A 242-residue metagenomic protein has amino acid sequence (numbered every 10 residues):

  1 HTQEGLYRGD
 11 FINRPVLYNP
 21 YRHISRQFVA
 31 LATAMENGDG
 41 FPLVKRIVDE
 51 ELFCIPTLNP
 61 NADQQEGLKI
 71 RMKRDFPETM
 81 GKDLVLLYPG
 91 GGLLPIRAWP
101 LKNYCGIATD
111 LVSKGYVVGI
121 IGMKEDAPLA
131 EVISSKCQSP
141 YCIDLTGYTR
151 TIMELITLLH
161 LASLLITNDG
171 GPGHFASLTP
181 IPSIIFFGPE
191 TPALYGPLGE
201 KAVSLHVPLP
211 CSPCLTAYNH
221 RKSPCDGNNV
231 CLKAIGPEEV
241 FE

Functional and structural regions predicted by a protein language model:
H1-E242: Catalytic machinery of carbohydrate-active enzymes, primarily nucleotide-sugar-dependent glycosyltransferases
